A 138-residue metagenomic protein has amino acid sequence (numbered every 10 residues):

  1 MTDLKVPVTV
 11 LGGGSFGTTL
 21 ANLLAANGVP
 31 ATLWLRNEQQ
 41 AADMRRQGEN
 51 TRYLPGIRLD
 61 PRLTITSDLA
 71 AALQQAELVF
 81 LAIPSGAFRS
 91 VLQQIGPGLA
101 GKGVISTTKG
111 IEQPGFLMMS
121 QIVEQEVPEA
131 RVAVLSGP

Functional and structural regions predicted by a protein language model:
M1-P55, T66-S67, Q94: NAD(P)+-binding Rossmann beta1-loop-alpha1 motif at the extreme N-terminus of oxidoreductases
P55-P61: Short mixed-charge
L59, T66-Q74, L78-P138: Rossmann-like NAD(P)(H) cofactor-binding subdomain of soluble oxidoreductases
